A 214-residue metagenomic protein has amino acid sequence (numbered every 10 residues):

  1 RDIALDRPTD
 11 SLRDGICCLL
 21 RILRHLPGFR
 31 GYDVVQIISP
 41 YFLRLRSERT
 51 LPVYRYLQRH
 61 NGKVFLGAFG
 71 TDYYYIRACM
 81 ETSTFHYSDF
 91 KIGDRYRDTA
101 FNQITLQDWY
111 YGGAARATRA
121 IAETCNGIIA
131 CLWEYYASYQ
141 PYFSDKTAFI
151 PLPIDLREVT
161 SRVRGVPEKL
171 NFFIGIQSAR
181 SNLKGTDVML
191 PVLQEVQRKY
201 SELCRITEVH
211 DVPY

Functional and structural regions predicted by a protein language model:
R1, L43-R46, D72-R77, S83 (+3 more regions): Short catalytic/ligand-binding loop motif for oxyanion handling, primarily in non-cytosolic enzymes, centered on
A4-P8, L66-Y111: Acceptor-binding helix/loop patch of EC 2.4 sugar-transfer enzymes, predominantly nucleotide-sugar-dependent
P8-L26: Glycine-rich, highly charged phosphate/nucleotide-binding loops
L23-F29, P52-R59, D89-G127: Membrane-proximal helix-turn-helix segments that form the acceptor-binding/catalytic region of lipid-linked
H25-R49, G62-G67: Short N-terminal targeting/anchoring amphipathic segment
Y75-I76, T105-T147, P191: A short, active-site helix/loop in glycosyltransferases that binds the activated sugar's phosphate group
A148-I154, E158-K184, L190-L193: Conserved donor-binding/catalytic core segment of Leloir-type glycosyltransferases
D187-Y214: A conserved nucleotide-sugar
